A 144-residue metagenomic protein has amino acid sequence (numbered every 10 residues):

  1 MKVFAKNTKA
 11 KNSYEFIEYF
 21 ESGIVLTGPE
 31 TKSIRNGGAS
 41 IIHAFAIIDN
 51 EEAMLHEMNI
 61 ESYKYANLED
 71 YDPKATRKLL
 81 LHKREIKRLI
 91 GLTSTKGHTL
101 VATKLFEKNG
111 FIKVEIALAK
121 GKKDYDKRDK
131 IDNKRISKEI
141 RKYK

Functional and structural regions predicted by a protein language model:
M1-Y19, L68, K74, L81 (+1 more regions): Solvent-exposed, charged helical/coil patches that constitute nucleic-acid or partner-interaction surfaces
K2-F4, S40, E51-A53, I140-K144: Short, surface-exposed linear motifs at loops/turns and structural transition points
V3-I47: A positional/architectural concept
N12, T27, H82-E85, D132 (+1 more regions): Helical mechanochemical/support elements of P-loop NTPase systems and associated helical scaffolds
G28, I48-N50, E57, I116-K120: Flexible glycine-/small-residue-rich
F45, N50-E52, M58-K74, K78-I90 (+1 more regions): Compact, glycine-rich, soluble single-domain proteins
I60, K127-K144: Flexible glycine-rich active-site/ligand-binding loops centered on an Asp-His dyad
H82-A117, G121-K123: Beta-rich strand-turn-strand
